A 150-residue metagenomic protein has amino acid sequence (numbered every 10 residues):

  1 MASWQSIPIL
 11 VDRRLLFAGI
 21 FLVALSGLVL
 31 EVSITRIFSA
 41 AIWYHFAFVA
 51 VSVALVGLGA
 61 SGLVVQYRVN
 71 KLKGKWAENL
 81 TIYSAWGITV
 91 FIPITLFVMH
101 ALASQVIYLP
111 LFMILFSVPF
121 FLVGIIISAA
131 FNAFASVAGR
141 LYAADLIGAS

Functional and structural regions predicted by a protein language model:
M1-S150: Alpha-helical transmembrane segments of multi-pass membrane proteins
